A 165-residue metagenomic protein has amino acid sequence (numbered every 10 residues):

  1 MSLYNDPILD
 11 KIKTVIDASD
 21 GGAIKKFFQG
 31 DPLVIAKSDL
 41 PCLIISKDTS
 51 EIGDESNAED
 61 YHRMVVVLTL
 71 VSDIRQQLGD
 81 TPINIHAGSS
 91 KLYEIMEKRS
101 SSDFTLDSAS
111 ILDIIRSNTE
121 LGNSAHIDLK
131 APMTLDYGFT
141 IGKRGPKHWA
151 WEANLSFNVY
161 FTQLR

Functional and structural regions predicted by a protein language model:
M1-L33, T49-R165: Charged, amphipathic alpha-helical segments and their flanking helix caps
S38-T49: A short, hydrophobic beta-strand-centered structural micro-motif
